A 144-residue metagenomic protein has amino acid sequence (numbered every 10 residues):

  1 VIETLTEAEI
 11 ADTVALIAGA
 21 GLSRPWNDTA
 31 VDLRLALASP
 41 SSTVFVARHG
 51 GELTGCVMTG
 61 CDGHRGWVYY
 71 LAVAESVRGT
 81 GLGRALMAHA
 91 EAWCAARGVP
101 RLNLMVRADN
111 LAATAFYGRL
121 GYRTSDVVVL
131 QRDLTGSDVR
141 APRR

Functional and structural regions predicted by a protein language model:
V1-T13: A short beta-loop-alpha structural element at the N-terminal edge of CoA-dependent acyl/N-acetyltransferase catalytic
R34-V46, W67: A short helix-loop-beta-strand connector motif used in the catalytic cores of GNAT acetyltransferases and, in some
V46, E52-G60, W67-A72: Conserved beta-strand in the GNAT
H49-G55, A112, T124: Glycine-rich acetyl-CoA-binding "A-motif" of GNAT/NAT acetyltransferases
G60-Y69, R78, P100, R123-D126: A conserved beta-turn-beta hairpin within the catalytic core of GNAT-like acetyltransferases that forms part
V73, G79-A92, A115, R119: Conserved acetyl-CoA-binding loop-helix of GNAT-fold acetyltransferases
E75-R78, L104-A113, Q131-G136: Conserved beta-strand-loop-alpha-helix junction that forms the acyl-donor binding cleft
M87, C94-V106: Conserved GNAT acetyl-CoA-binding A-motif
